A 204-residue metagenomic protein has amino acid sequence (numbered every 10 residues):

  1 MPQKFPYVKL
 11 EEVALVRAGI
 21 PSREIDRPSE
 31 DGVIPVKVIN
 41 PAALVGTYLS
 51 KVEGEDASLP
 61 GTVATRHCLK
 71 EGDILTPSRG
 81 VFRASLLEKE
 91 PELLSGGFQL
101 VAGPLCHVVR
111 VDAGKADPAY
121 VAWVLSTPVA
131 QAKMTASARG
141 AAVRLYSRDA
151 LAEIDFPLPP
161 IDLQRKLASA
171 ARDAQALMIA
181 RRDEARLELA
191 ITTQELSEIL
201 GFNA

Functional and structural regions predicted by a protein language model:
M1-S29, L158-A204: Non-catalytic DNA-recognition/assembly elements of restriction-modification systems
E11-D26, A42-E71: Sequence-specific dsDNA recognition surfaces
E30-L44: Compositionally biased, charged N-terminal/linker segments
K37-N40, L69, I74-P77: Short hydrophobic-aromatic micro-motifs
L44-T47, P60-G61, I74, G80-R83 (+2 more regions): Short, charged/polar surface micro-motifs in flexible loops or helix N-caps
E71, P77-W123: A short beta-sheet element
Q99-L105, R139-R165: A short glycine-rich beta-alpha junction/loop motif
A113-A152: Short, positively charged
